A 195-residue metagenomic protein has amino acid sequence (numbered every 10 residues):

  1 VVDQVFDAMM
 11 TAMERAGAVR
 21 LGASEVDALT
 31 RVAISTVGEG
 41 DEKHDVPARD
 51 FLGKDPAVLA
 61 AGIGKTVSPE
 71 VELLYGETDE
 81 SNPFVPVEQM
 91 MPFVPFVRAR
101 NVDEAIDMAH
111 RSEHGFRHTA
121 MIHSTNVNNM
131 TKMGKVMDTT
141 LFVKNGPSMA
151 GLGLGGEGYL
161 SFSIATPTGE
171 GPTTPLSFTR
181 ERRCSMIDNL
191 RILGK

Functional and structural regions predicted by a protein language model:
V1, E25-I34, T125-N128, G194-K195: A glycine-rich phosphate-binding loop feature that marks nucleotide/adenosyl-phosphate handling sites
V1-Q4, I164: Short beta-strand and adjoining strand-loop segment in the mid-core of the Rossmann-like NAD(P)-dependent dehydrogenase
Q4-R117: NAD(P)-dependent aldehyde/semialdehyde dehydrogenase
G64-K195: Conserved C-terminal structural/oligomerization subdomain of aldehyde/semialdehyde dehydrogenase
